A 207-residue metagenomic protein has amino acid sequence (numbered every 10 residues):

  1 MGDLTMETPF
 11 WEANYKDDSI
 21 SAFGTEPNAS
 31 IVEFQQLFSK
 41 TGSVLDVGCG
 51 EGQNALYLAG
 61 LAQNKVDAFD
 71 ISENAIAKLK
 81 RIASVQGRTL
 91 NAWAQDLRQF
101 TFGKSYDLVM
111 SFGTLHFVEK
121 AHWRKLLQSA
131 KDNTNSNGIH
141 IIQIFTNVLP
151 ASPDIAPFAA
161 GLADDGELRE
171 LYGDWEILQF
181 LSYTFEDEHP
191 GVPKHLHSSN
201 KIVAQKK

Functional and structural regions predicted by a protein language model:
G2-L45, G50-T101, A121-K125, I139-K207: Class I (Rossmann-like) S-adenosyl-L-methionine-dependent methyltransferase catalytic domain, capturing the SAM-binding
S105: Short acidic/histidine-rich motifs immediately flanking catalytic phosphotransfer sites in two-component signaling
M110: A conserved beta-strand element that flanks and buttresses the S-adenosyl-L-methionine
G113-T114: Short catalytic micro-motifs in class I SAM-dependent methyltransferases
R124-S136: A short glycine-rich, Lys/Arg-flanked "PGG" loop and its adjoining helix->strand segment in the class I
